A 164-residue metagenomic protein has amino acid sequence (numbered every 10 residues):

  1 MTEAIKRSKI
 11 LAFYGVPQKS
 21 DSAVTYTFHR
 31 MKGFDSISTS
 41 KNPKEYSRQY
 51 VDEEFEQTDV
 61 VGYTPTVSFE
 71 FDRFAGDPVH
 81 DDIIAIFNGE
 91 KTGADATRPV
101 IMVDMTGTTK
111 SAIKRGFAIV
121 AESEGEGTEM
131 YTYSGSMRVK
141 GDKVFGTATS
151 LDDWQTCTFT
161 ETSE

Functional and structural regions predicted by a protein language model:
M1-F74, I119-Y131: Solvent-exposed edge beta-strands and adjacent loop segments that serve as assembly or binding interfaces
A4, D52-R115, V144-D153: Extracellular/virion structural assembly segments
K32, I101-G146: Short beta-strand and beta-hairpin "edge-sheet" elements
I86-T92, I119-S123, M137-R138, Q155-F159: Short, low-complexity, polar/charged sequence segments that are solvent-exposed and flexible
R138-E164: Protruding loop/beta-arch "assembly-hinge" segments enriched in small, turn-prone residues
